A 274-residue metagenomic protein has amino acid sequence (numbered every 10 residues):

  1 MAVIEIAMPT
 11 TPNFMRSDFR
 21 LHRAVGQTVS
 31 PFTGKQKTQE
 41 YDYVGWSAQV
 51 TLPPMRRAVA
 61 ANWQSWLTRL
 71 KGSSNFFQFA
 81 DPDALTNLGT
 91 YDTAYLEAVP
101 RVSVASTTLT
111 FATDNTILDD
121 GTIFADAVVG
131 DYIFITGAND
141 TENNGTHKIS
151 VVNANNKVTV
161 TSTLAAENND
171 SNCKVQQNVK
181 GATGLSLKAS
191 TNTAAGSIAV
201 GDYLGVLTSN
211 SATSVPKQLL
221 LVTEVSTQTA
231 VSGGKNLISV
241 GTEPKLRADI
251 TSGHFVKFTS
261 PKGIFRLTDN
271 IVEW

Functional and structural regions predicted by a protein language model:
V3-T11, D18-F19, G89, A94-V129 (+3 more regions): Small/polar beta-strand repeat architecture
P12-Q49: Long, polar/Ser/Thr-enriched low-complexity segments that form simple helices or flexible linkers at protein ends
K37-A58, D269, W274: Oligomerization/assembly interface segments of phage tail-like spikes and tubes
Y43-Q49, V179-S186: Glycine-rich, often proline-containing surface loops adjacent to acidic residues and nearby aromatics that form
G45-S47, G201, K217-L220: Extracellular structured ligand-interaction cores
R56-A60, L85, A230: Residue-level signal for secondary-structure boundary sites
Q64-P100, N178-A182: A glycine-rich, hydrophobic loop/mini-helix early in the fold
L185-A189, S197-L207: Extended, solvent-exposed, turn-rich assembly/linker loops in the middle of proteins
